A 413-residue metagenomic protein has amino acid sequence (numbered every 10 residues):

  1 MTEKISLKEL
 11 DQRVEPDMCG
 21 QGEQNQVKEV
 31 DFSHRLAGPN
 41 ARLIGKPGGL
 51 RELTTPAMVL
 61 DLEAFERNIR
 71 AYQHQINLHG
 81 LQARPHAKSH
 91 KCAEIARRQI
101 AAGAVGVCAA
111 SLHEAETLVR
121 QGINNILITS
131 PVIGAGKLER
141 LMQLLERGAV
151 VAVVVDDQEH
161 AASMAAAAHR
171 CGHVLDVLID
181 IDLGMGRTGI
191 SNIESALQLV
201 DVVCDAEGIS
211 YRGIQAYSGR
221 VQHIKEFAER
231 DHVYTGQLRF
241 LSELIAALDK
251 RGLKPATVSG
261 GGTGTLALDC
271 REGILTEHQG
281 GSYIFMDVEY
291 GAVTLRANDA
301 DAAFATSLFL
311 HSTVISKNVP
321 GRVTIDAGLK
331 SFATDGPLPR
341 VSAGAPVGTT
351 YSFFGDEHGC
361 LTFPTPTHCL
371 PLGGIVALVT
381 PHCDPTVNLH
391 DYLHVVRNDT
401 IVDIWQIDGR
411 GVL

Functional and structural regions predicted by a protein language model:
M1-Q143, G411-L413: A charged N-terminal "starter" segment
S6-E9, N318-L413: C-terminal accessory subdomain/extension
F65, K88, L118, I179 (+5 more regions): Conserved, mostly hydrophobic/aromatic
L81-Q82, L248-T257, L372, V387-H390: Flexible, glycine/charged-enriched surface loops at secondary-structure junctions
H86-H223: Active-site-proximal beta-alpha core segment in soluble small-molecule metabolic enzymes
D176, D182-L295: Active-site loop/helix belt of alpha/beta enzymes
R230-V233, T265-P346: Active-site loop ensemble at the mouth of alpha/beta enzyme cores that anchors a bound cofactor
